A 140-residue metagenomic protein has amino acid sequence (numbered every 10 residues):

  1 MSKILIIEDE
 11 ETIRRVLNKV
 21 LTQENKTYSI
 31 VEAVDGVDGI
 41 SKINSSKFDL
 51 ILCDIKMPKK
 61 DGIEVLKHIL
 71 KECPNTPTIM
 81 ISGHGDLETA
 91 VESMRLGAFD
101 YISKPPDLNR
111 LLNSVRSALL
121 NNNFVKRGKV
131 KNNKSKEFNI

Functional and structural regions predicted by a protein language model:
E8: Conserved acidic carboxylate
E11-V31: Two-component/phosphorelay signaling modules centered on CheY-like receiver
E32-L50: Acidic, metal-coordinating helix/loop segments flanking the phosphotransfer/catalytic sites of two-component signaling
D35-D38, D61-E64, S82: Acidic catalytic/metal-coordinating carboxylates
S41, I63-N75, E92: Short amphipathic alpha-helix used as the core "switch/output" element in two-component signaling
M57: Receiver (REC) domain active-site loop signature in two-component systems and cognate sites in sensor histidine kinases
D86, P106-R116: C-terminal output helix
